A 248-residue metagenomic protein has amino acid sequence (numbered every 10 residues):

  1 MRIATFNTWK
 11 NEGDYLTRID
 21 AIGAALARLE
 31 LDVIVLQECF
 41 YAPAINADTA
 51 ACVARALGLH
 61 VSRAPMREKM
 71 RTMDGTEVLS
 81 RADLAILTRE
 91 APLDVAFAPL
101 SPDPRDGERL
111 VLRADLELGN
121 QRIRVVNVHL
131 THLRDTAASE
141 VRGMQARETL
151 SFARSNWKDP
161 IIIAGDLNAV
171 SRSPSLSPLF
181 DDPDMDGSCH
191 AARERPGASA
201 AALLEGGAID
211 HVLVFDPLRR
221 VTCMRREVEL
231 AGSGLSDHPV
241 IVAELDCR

Functional and structural regions predicted by a protein language model:
M1-V33, I45, R55-A56, H60-R248: Active-site regions of metal-assisted phosphoester/phosphodiester hydrolases, unifying DNase/endonuclease modules
E38-C39: N-terminal carbohydrate-binding/catalytic regions of secreted carbohydrate-active enzymes
A42-A44, D48-A50: Membrane-embedded segments
